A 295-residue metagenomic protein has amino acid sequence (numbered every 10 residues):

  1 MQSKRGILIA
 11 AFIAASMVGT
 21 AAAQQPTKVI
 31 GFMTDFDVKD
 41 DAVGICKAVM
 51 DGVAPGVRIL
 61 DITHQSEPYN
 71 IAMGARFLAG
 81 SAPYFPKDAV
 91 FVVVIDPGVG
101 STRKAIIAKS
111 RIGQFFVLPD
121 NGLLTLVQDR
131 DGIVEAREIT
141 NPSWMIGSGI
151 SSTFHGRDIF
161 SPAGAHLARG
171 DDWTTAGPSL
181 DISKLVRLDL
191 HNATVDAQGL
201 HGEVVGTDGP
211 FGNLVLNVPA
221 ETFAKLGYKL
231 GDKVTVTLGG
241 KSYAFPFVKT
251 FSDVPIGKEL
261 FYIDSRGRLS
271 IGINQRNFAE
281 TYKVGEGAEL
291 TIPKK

Functional and structural regions predicted by a protein language model:
M1-I9: Bacterial N-terminal signal peptides that target proteins for export
I9-V18: Bacterial N-terminal signal peptides
A21-A23: Boundary at the C-terminal end of the N-terminal hydrophobic targeting segment
T27-V29, D41, V53-I59, Y69-R76 (+2 more regions): Active-site histidine-anchored catalytic micro-motif
A42-M50: Short, solvent-exposed amphipathic alpha-helices that sit in or adjacent to ligand/effector-binding or catalytic
D61-T63: A short aromatic-anchored loop/beta-hairpin motif
G149-N217, A224-Y228: Anionic-ligand-binding alpha/beta catalytic cores of soluble enzymes and soluble regulatory domains that recognize
V215-T281: A conserved acidic, glycine/proline-rich C-terminal tail/linker
